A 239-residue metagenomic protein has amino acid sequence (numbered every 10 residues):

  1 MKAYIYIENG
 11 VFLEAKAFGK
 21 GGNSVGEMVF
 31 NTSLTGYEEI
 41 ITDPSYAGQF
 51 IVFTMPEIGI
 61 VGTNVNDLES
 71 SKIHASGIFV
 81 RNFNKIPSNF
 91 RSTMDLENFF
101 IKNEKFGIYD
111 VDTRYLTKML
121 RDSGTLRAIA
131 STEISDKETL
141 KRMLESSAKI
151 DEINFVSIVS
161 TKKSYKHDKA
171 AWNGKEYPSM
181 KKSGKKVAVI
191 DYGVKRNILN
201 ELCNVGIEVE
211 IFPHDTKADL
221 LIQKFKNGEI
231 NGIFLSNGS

Functional and structural regions predicted by a protein language model:
M1-D215, D219, K226: RNA-binding accessory domains that recognize and position tRNA/RNA substrates
L220, I233-F234: Catalytic core of soluble alpha/beta enzymes
F225-I233: Short acidic/histidine-rich motifs immediately flanking catalytic phosphotransfer sites in two-component signaling
L235-S239: Glycine-rich beta-strand-to-loop/alpha-helix junction loops that act as flexible
